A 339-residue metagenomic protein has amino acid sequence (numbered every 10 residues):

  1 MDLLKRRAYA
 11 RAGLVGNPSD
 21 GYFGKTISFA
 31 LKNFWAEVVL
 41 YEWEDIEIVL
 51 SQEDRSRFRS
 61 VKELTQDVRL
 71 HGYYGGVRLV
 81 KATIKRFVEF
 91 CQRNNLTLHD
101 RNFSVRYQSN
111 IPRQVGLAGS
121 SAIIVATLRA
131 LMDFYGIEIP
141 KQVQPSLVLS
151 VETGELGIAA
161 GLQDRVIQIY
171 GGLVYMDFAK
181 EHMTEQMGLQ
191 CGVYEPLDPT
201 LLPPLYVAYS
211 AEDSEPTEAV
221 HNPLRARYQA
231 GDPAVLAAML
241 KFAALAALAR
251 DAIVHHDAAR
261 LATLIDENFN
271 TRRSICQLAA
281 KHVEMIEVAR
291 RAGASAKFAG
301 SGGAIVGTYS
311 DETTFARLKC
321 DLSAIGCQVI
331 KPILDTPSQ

Functional and structural regions predicted by a protein language model:
M1-V15, S19, S28-K32, A36-H99 (+5 more regions): C-terminal nucleotide
G72, G116-L117: Alpha-helix N-cap/helix-initiation motif
T83, R113-V115: Helix-loop-helix module between adjacent transmembrane segments
S104-R106, Q142-Q144: Short, charged, amphipathic alpha-helices and their helix-cap/turn boundaries
G116, A304-V306: Short aromatic/hydrophobic contact patches that present stacked aromatics for nucleic-acid/ligand binding
L117-I137: DPxDG-like acidic metal-binding loop motif
